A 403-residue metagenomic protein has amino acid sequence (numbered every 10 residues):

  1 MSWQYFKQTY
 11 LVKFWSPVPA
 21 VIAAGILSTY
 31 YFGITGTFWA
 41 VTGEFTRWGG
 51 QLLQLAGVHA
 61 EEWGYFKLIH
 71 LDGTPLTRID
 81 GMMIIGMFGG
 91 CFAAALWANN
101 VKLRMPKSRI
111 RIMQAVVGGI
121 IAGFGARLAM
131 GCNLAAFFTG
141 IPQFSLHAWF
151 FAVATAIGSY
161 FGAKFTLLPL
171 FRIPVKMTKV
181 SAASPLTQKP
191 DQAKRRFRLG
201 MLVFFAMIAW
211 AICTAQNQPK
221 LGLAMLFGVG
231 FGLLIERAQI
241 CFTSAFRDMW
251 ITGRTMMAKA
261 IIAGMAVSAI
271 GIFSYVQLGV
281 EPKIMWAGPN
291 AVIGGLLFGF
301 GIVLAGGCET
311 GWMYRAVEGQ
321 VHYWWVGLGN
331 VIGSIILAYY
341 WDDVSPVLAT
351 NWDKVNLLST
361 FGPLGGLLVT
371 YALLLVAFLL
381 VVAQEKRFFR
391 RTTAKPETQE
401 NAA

Functional and structural regions predicted by a protein language model:
M1-A403: Membrane-interfacial helix-loop segments of redox and metal-homeostasis proteins, especially TM-loop-TM junctions
